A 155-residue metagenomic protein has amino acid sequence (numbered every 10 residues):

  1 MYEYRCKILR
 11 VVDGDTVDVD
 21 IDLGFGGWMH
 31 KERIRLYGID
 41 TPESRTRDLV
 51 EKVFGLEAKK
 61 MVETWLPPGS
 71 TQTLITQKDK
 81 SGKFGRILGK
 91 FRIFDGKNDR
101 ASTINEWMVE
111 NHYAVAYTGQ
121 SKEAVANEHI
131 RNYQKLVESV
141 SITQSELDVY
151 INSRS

Functional and structural regions predicted by a protein language model:
M1-S155: Small beta-barrel nucleic-acid-binding modules, primarily SNase/OB-fold domains and secondarily Tudor-like barrels
